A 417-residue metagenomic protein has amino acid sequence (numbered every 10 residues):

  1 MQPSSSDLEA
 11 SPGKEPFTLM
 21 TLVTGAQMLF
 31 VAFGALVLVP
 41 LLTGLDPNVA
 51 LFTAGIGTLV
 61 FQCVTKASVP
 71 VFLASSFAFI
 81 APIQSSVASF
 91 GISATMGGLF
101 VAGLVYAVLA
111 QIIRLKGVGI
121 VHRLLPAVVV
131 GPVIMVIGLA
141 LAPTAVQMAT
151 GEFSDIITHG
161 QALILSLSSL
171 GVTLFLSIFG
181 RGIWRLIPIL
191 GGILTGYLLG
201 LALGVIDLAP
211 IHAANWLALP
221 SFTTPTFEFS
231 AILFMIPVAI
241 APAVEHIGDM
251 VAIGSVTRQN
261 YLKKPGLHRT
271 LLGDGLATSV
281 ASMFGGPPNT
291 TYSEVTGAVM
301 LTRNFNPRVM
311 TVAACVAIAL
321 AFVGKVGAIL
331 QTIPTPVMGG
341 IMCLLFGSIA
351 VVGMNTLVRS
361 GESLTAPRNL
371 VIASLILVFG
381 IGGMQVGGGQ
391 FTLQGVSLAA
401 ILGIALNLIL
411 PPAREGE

Functional and structural regions predicted by a protein language model:
P3, I206-A218, D249: Peri-membrane helix termini and adjoining interfacial loops of integral membrane proteins
S5-L22, L41-Q62, P237-P307: Membrane-embedded helical hairpins/re-entrant loop segments and their flanking transmembrane helices within multi-pass
L22-A35, T158-L170, I187-P188, L203 (+2 more regions): Hydrophobic, membrane-embedded alpha-helices of multi-pass small-molecule transporters
T24-G57, Q62, V69-A94: Transmembrane helix-boundary motif of multi-pass solute transporters/channels
P40-G44, N48, F77-F90, R258 (+4 more regions): Membrane-interfacial helix-loop connectors
L45-L51, A67-F79, V121-V130, R185-L190 (+4 more regions): Short, non-helical or kinked segments that cap or interrupt transmembrane helices
I83-F90, S177, V295-M310, V316-L320: Interfacial segments of multi-pass membrane proteins
A88-A209, A314-E417: Membrane-embedded alpha-helical modules
